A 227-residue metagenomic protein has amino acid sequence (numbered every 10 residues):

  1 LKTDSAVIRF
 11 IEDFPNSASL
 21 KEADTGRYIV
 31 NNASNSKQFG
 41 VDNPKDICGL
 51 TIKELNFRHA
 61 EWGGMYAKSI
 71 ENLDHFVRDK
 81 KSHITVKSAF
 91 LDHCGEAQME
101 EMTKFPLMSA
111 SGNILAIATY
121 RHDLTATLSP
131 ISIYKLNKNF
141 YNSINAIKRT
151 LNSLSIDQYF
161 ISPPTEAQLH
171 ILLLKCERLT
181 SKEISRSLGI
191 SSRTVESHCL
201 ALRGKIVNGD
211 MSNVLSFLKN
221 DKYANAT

Functional and structural regions predicted by a protein language model:
K2-I11, E22-A23, V30-F39, A67-P163 (+1 more regions): Linker/hinge segments immediately adjacent to helix-turn-helix/homeobox DNA-binding domains
A18-L20: Short hydrophobic secondary-structure edge segments in sensory/regulatory modules of signaling proteins
Y28-N72: PAS-family sensory domains
T165-I171, S181: The N-cap/first-turn positions of alpha helices within or immediately adjacent to helix-turn-helix DNA-binding domains
I171, I184-R186, V195, L202: Hydrophobic positions on the alpha-helical face of helix-turn-helix-like DNA-binding modules
T180-S181, C199: Helix-turn-helix DNA-binding elements, focusing on the entry/boundary residues of the two helices that contact DNA
L200-T227: Basic, Lys/Arg-enriched C-terminal extension of HTH/homeodomain DNA-binding domains
